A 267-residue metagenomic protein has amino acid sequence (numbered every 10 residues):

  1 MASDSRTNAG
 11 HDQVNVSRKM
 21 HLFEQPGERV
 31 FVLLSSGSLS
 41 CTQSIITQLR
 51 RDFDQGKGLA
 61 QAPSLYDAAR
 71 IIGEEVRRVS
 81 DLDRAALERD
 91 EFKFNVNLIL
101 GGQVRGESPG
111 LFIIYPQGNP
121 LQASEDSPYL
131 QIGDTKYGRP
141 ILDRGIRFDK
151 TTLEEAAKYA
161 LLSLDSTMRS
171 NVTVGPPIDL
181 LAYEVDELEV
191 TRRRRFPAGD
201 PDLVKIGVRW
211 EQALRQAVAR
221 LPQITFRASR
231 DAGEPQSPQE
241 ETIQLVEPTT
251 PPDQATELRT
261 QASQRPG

Functional and structural regions predicted by a protein language model:
M1-G267: N-terminal nucleophile
